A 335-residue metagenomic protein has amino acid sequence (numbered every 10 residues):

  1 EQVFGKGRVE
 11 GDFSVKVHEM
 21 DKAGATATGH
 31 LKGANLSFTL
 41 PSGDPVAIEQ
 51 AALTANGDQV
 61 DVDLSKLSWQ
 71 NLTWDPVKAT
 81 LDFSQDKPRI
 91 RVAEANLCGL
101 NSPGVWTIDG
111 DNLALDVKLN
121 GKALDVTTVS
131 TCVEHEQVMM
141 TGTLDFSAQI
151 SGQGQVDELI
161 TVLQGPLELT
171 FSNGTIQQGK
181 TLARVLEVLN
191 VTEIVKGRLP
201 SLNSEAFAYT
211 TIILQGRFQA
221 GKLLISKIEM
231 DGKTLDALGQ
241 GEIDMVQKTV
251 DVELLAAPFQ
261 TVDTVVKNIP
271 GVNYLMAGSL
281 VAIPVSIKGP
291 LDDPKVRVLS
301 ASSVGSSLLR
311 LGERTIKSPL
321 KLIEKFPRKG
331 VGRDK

Functional and structural regions predicted by a protein language model:
E1-F207, F218, L235-K335: Membrane-proximal interfacial segments on either side of biological membranes
I212, F218-Q219: Predominantly extracellular/secreted and cell-surface proteins with exposed, flexible low-complexity segments
K227: Small/polar loops that bind or transfer phosphate-bearing groups
